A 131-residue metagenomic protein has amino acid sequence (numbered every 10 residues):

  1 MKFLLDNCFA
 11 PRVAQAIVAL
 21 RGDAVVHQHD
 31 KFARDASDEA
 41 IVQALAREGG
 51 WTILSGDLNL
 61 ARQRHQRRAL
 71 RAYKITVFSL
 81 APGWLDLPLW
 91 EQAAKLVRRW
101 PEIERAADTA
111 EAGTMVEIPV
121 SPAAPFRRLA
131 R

Functional and structural regions predicted by a protein language model:
M1-A36, N59-L60: Active-site-proximal, substrate-binding regions of enzyme catalytic domains and RNA-binding/basic surfaces
K2, A19, K95, S121 (+1 more regions): Ribonuclease/tRNase effector modules and their secretory precursors
A24-V25, E48, F78: Catalytic phosphate/metal-binding cores of nucleic-acid and nucleotide-processing enzymes, i.e., regions that mediate
A36-E48: Acidic, metal-associated active-site segment
L45-Q66: Acidic, metal-binding active-site segment of PIN/NYN-like and related structure-specific nucleases
A46-I53, L96-D108: A polyampholytic, Gly/Pro-enriched intrinsically disordered region
L60-L96: Mid-chain, well-packed structural core segment of small domains
E102-R131: Charged phosphate-binding loop/patch that engages nucleotide di/tri-phosphates or the phosphate backbone of nucleic
